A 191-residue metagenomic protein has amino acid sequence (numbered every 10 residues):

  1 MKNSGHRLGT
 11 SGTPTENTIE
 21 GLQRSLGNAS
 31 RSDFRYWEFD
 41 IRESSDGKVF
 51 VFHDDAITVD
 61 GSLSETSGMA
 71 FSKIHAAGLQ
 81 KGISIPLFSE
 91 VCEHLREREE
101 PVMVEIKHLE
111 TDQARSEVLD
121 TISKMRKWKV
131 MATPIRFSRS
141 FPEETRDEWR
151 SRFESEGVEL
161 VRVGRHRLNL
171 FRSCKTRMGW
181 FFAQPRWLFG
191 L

Functional and structural regions predicted by a protein language model:
M1-L191: Phosphate-group recognition and catalysis centered on beta-loop-alpha active-site segments
